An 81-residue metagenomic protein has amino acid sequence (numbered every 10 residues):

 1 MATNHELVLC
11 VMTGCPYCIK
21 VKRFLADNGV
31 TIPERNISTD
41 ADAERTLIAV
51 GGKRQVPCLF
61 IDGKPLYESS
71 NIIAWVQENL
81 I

Functional and structural regions predicted by a protein language model:
M1-V30: Local sequence-structure signature of Cys/Sec-based thiol-disulfide redox active-site neighborhoods
A2-T3, R45-I48: Short secondary-structure transition/capping segments
P16, D42, Y67: Short alpha-helical
T31-A43: Thiol-based oxidoreductase modules, predominantly thioredoxin-like and allied folds used for disulfide exchange
I48-Q55: Thiol/disulfide oxidoreductase modules built on the thioredoxin-like
P57-P65: A short, hydrophobic beta-strand/beta-hairpin element that forms part of a small beta-sheet core
S69-I72: Polytopic alpha-helical membrane proteins, predominantly small-molecule transporters/carriers
V76: Hydrophobic "lid"/C-terminal helical patch of Rossmann-like NAD(P)-dependent dehydrogenase/epimerase domains
